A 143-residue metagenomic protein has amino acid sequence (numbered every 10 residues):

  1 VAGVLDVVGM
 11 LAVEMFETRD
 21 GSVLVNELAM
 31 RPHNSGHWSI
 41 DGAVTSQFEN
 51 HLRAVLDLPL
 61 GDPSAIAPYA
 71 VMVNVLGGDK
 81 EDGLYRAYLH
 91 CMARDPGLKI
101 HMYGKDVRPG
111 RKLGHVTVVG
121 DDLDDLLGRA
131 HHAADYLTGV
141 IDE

Functional and structural regions predicted by a protein language model:
V1-V13, R19, A29-E81: Active-site "cap" helix and flanking loop/linker of ATP-utilizing ligase/carboxylase catalytic domains
V13-E14, Y103: Thr-Gly-centered strand-to-loop micro-motif
T18-G21, G120-D122: Short acidic-glycine loop/turn motifs at beta-strand connectors
R53-E143: Peripheral (often C-terminal) accessory segments that flank ATP-dependent C-N-forming ligase machineries
